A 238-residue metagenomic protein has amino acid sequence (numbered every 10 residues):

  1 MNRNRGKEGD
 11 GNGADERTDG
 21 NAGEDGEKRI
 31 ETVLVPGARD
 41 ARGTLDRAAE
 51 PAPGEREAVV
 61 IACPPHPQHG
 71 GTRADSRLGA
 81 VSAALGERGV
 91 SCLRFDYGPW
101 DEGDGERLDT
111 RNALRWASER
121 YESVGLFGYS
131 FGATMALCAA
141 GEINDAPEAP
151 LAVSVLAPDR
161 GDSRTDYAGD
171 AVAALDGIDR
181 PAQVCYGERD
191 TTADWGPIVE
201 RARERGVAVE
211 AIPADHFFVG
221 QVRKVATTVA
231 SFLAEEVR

Functional and structural regions predicted by a protein language model:
M1-E55: N-terminal cap/lid segment of alpha/beta-hydrolase-fold proteins
R3-R5, P36-R42, A49-L85: Short, surface-exposed "cap/lid" segments of acyl-processing enzymes
R77, D101-Y121: Alpha/beta-hydrolase active-site loop
A80-E102: Conserved alpha/beta-hydrolase
G128-A136: Gly/Ala-rich beta-loop-alpha elbow adjacent to hydrolase catalytic centers
G177-D179, V184-Y186, D190: Short beta-strand/loop motif that positions the catalytic acidic residue of the alpha/beta-hydrolase fold
T191-P197: Conserved alpha/beta-hydrolase "acid-adjacent" motif
A214-A226: Catalytic histidine-centered segment of alpha/beta-hydrolase-like enzymes
